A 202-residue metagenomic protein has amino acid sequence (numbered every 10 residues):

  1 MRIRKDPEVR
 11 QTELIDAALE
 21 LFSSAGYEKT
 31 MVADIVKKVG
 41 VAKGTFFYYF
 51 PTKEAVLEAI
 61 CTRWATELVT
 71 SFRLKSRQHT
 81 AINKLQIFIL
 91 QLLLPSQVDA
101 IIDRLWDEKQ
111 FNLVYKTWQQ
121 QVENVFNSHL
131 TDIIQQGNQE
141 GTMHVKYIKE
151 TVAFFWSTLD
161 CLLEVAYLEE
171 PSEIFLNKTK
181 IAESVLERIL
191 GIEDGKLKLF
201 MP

Functional and structural regions predicted by a protein language model:
M1, S128, D132-Q139, E164 (+1 more regions): C-terminal peripheral helix-coil segments that are non-catalytic and often amphipathic
M1-A25, K29-V41, A55: Basic, helix-initiating cap at the start of DNA-binding domains
L14, T52-L57, E67-L68: Short amphipathic alpha-helical segment with a characteristic S/N-K-E followed by hydrophobic residues
V39-F50: Short hydrophobic/aromatic patch on the recognition helix
L57, C61, A65, Y115-N127 (+1 more regions): Amphipathic, non-transmembrane alpha-helical scaffold segments
A59, T70-A100, V152-F155: Hydrophobic alpha-helical connector segments
N83, Q121-V122, Q135-F154, E173-N177 (+1 more regions): All-alpha amphipathic helical-bundle segments outside canonical DNA-binding/catalytic cores that form hydrophobic
Q97-D132, N138-T142: Short secondary-structure transition hinges
